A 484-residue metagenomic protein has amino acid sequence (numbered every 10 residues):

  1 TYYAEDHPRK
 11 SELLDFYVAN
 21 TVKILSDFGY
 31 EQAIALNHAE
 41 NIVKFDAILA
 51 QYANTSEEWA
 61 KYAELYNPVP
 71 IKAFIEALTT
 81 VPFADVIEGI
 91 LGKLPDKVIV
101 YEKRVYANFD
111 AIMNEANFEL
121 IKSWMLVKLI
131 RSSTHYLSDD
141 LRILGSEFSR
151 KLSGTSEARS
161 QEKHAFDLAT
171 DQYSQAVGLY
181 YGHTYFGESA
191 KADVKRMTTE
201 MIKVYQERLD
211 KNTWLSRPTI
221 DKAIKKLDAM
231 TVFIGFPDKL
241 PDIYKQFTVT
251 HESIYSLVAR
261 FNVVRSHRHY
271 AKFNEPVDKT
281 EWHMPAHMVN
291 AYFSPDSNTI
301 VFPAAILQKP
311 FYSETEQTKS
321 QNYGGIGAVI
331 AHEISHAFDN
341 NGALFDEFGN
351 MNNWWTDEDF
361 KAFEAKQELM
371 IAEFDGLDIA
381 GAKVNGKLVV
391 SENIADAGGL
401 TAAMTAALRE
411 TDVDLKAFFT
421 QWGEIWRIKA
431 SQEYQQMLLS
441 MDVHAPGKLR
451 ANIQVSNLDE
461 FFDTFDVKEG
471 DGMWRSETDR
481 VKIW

Functional and structural regions predicted by a protein language model:
T1-E200, P237: Noncatalytic, helix-rich "gating/capping" subdomain that lines the substrate-entry/channel surface of large enzyme
I42, I48, A77-V81, G92 (+3 more regions): Intrinsically disordered, low-complexity linker/terminal regions across diverse proteins
